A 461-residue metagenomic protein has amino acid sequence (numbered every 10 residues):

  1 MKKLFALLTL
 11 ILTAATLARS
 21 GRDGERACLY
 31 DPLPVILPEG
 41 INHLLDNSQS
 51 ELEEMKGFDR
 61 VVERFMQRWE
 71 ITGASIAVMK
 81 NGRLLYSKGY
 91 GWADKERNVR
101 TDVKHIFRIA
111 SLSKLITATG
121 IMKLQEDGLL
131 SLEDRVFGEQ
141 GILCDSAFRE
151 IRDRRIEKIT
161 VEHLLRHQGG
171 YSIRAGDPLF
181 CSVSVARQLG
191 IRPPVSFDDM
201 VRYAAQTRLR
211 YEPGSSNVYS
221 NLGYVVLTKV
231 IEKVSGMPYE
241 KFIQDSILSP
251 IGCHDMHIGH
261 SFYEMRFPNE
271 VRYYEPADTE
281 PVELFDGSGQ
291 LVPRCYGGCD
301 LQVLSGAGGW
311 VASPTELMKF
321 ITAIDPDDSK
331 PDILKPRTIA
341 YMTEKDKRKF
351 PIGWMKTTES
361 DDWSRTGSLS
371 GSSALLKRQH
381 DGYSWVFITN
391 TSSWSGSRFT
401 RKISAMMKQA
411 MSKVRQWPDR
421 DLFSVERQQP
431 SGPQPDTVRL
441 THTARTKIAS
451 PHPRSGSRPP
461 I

Functional and structural regions predicted by a protein language model:
L4-L17: Hydrophobic alpha-helical topogenic segments used for membrane insertion/localization
L17-K88, Q244, E283-I461: Catalytic loop of the DD-peptidase/beta-lactamase superfamily, centered on the K-T-G motif and neighboring
E53, G57-R64, S111, I116-G120 (+12 more regions): Extracytoplasmic/secreted proteins, especially bacterial periplasmic and envelope-associated proteins
Q67-S75, R97-H163, Y211-L222, S305 (+1 more regions): Short active-site loop at a secondary-structure junction that contains or immediately precedes the catalytic residue(s)
A93-V103, G396-A405: A short, polar/charged loop-to-alpha-helix boundary motif
R149-D362: Short, surface-exposed loop or secondary-structure junction motifs that flank catalytic or metal-binding residues
